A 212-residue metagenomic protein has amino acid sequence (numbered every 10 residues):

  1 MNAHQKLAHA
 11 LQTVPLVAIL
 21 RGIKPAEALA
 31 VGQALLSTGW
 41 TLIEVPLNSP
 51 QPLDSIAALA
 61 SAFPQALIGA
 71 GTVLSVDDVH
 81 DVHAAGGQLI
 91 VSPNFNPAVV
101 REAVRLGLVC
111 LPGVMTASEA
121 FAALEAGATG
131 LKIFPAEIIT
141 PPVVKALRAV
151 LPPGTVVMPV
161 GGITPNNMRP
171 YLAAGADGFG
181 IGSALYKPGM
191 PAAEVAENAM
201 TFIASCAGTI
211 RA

Functional and structural regions predicted by a protein language model:
M1-Q88, R105, P165-N166, A173 (+1 more regions): Conserved N-terminal beta1-alpha1 strand-loop-helix module at the mouth
R21-K24, S49, A70-V76, S92-N96 (+3 more regions): Glycine-rich beta-to-alpha transition loops that act as phosphate-gripper elements at the mouths of alpha/beta enzyme
G22, G39, G86, N94 (+6 more regions): Conserved functional loop/turn residues at catalytic and ligand-binding sites
W40-V45, H83-A85, L106, T116-V143 (+1 more regions): Glycine/Thr-rich beta-alpha phosphate-binding loop at enzyme active sites
E44, G69, V91, L111 (+2 more regions): Conserved beta-strand positions in the central sheet of alpha/beta enzyme cores
S75-A85, S118-A126, R148, I163-F179: Catalytic cores of alpha/beta
D78-E119, A123: Hydrophobic, well-structured mid-protein blocks that either form specific transmembrane helices
L89, P93-V99, I133-T140, A174-N198: Glycine-rich phosphate-binding active-site loops on the catalytic face of alpha/beta enzymes
